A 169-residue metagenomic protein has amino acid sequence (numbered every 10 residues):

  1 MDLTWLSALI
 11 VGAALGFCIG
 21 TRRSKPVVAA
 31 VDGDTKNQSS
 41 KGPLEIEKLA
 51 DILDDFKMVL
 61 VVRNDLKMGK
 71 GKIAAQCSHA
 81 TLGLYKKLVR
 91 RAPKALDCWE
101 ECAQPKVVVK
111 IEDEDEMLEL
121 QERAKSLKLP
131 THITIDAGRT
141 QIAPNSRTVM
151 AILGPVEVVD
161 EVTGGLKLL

Functional and structural regions predicted by a protein language model:
D2-I10, A14, V59-V61, E100-E112 (+1 more regions): Short basic, glycine-rich beta-strand/loop surfaces that mediate nucleic-acid
G16-V27: Short hydrophobic alpha-helical membrane-entry/anchor segments
T21-R22, A80, L84-R91, L127 (+2 more regions): Change "in soluble alpha/beta enzymes" to "in soluble alpha/beta proteins
P26-K48: Short juxtamembrane segments adjacent to a transmembrane helix
L44-E45, K87-A95, L129-A137: Short amphipathic beta-strand starts and helix->beta connectors
I46-R91: Glycine- and Gly-Pro-enriched alpha-helical subdomains that act as flexible, kink-prone "lid/hinge" or packing modules
S78, G83-K106, K110-E114: Compact, glycine-rich, soluble single-domain proteins
E116-E122, L129: Alpha/propeptide regions of enzymes that mature by internal proteolysis
